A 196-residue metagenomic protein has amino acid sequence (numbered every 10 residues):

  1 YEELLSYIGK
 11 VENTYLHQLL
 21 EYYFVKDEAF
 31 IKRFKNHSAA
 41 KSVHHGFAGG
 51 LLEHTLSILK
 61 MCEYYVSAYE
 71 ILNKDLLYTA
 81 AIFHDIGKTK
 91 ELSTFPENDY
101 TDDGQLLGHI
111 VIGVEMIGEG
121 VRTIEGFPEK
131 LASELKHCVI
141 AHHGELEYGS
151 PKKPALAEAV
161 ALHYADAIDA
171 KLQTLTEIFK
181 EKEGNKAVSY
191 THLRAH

Functional and structural regions predicted by a protein language model:
Y1-G104, E145: Acidic/His-rich, divalent-metal-binding segments that scaffold phosphate/diphosphate chemistry
Y64-K182: Divalent metal-dependent catalytic cores for phosphoryl transfer on phosphate-bearing substrates
A187-V188: Acidic, proline/serine/threonine- and glycine-rich low-complexity intrinsically disordered segments
T191-H196: Conserved small/polar residues in nucleotide/adenosyl-binding loops
